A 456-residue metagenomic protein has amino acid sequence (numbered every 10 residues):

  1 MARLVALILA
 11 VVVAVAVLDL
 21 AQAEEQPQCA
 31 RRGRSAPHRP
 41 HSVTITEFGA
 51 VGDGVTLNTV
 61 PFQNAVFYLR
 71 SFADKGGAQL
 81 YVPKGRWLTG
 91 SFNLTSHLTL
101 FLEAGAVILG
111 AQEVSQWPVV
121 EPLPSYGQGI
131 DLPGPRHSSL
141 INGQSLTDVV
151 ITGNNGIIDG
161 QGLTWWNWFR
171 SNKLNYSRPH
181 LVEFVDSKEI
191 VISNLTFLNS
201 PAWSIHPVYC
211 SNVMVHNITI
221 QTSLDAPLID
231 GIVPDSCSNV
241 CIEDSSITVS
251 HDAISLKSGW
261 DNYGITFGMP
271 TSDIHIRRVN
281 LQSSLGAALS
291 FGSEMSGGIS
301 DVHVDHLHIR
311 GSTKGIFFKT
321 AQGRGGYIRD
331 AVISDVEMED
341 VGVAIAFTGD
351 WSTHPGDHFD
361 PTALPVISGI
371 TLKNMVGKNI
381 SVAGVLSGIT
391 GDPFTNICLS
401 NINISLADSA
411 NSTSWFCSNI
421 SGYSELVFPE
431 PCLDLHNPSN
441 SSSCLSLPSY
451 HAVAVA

Functional and structural regions predicted by a protein language model:
A2-A456: Extracellular/periplasmic carbohydrate-active domains that bind, remodel, or depolymerize complex polysaccharides
